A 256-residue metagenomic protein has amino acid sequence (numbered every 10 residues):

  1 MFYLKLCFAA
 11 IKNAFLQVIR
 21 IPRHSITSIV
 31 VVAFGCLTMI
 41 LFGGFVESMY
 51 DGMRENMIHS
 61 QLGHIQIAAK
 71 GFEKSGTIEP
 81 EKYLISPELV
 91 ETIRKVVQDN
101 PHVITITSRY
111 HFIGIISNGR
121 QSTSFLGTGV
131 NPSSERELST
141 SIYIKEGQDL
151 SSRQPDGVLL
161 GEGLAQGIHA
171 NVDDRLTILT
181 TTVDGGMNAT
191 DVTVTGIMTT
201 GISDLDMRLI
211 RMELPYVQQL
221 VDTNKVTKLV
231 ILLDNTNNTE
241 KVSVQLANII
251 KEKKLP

Functional and structural regions predicted by a protein language model:
M1-L41: N-terminal Sec/SRP start-transfer signal
G43-L126, D149, R153-Q154: Hydrophobic, regular-secondary-structure patches
S60-L62, P101, R120-F125, K145 (+5 more regions): Extracytoplasmic
H111, S133, G163, P215-Y216: Alpha-helix/helix-capping structural signal
L126-I168: Short beta-strand boundary microenvironments
G167-T190: Short conserved beta-strand and strand-loop elements enriched in small hydrophobics with frequent Asp/Gly
T182-P256: Mechanotransmission and gating elements of multispan inner-membrane complexes involved in transport and envelope
